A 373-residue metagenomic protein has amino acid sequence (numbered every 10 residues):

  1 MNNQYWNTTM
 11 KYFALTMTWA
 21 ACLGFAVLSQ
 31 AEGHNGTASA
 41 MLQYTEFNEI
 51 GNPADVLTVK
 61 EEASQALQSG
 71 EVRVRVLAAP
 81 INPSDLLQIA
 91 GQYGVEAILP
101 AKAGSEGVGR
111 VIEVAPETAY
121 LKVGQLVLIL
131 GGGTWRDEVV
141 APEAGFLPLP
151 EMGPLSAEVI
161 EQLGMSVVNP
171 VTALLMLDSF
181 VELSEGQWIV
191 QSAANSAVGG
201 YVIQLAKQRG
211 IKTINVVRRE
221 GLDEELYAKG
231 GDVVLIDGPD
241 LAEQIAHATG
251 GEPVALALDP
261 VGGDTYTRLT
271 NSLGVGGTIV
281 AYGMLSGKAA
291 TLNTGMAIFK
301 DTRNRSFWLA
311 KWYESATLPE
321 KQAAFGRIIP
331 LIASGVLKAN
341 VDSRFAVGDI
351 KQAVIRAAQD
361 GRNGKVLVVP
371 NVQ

Functional and structural regions predicted by a protein language model:
G36, A40, T317-Q373: C-terminal hydrophobic helical "lid"/dimerization subdomain of Rossmann-like NAD(P)H-dependent oxidoreductases
A63-P80, A90-T134: Glycine-rich beta-strand-centered segment in the early N-terminal region that forms part of a ligand/cofactor-binding
L87, I98, L126-A193: NAD(P)H dinucleotide-binding glycine-rich loop of Rossmann-like/cofactor-binding domains, especially the beta1-alpha1
V167-P239: Mid-domain Rossmann-like dinucleotide-binding core that forms the NAD(H)/NADP(H) cofactor-binding site
V216-E220, P260, G283, W308: N-terminal Rossmann-fold cofactor-binding loop
L241-G251: Short amphipathic alpha-helix with an adjacent loop that forms part of the alpha/beta core around
D264-V336, V369-Q373: Glycine-rich phosphate-binding loop and adjacent beta-alpha segment of Rossmann(oid) nucleotide-cofactor-binding
